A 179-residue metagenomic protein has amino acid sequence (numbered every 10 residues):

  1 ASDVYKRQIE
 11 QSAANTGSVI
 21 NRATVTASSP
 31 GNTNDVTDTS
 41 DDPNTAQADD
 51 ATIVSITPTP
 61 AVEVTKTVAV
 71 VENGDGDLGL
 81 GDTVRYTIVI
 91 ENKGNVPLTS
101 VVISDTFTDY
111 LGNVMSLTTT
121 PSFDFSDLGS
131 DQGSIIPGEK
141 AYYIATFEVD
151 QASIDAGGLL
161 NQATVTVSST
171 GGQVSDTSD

Functional and structural regions predicted by a protein language model:
A1-V4: Short, small-residue-biased leader/transition segments that mark boundaries at the very start of proteins
R7-V36, E148-G171: Serine/threonine-enriched low-complexity regions used as flexible
Q11-A13, K93-V96, F107, Q151: Short, acidic/polar linear motifs in exposed loop/turn regions
T24-T65, T164-D179: Extracellular/luminal low-complexity Ser/Thr/Pro-rich, glycosylation-prone repeat/linker regions
E63-G74: Short, solvent-exposed loop/edge segments of extracellular or virion-exposed proteins
E72-D82: Short, solvent-exposed loop/linker segments at the N-terminal edge of repeated beta-sheet extracellular domains
L80-V96: Short beta-strand elements of extracellular/lumenal beta-sandwich folds
T99-P137: A surface/secretory-pathway sequence property marking extracellular, secreted, or lumenal proteins enriched
